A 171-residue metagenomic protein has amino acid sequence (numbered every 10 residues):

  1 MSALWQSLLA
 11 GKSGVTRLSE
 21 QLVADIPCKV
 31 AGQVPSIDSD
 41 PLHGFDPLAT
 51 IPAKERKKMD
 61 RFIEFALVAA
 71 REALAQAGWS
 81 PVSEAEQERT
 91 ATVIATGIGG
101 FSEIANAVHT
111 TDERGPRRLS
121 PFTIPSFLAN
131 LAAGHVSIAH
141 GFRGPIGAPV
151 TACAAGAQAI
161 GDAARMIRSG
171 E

Functional and structural regions predicted by a protein language model:
M1-I98, E103-P145, R165-R168: Conserved "HGTGT" condensation-loop signature of ketosynthase/thiolase-family condensing enzymes that catalyze
P145-T151: Short loop-beta-helix segment that forms the pyridoxal 5′-phosphate
G156: Short conserved active-site loop signatures built around small residues
A159: Active-site histidine-anchored catalytic micro-motif
D162: Internal active-site segments that recognize and position negatively charged phosphoryl groups and nucleotide moieties
